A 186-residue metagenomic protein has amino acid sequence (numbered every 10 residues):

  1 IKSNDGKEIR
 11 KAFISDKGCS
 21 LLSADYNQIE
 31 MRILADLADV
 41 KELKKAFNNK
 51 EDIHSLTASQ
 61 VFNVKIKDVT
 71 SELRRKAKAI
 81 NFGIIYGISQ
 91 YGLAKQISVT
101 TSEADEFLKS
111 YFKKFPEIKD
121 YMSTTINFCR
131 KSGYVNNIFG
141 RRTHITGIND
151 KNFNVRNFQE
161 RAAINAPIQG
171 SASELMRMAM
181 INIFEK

Functional and structural regions predicted by a protein language model:
I1-K186: Conserved catalytic core of nucleotide polymerization and phosphodiester-bond processing enzymes
